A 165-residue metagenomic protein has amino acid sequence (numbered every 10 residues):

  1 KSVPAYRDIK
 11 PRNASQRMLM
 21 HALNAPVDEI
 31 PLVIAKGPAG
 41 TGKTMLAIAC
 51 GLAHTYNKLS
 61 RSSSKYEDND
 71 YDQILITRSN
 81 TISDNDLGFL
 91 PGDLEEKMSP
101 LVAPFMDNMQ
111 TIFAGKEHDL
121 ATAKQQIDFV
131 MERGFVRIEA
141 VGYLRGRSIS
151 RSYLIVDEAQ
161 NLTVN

Functional and structural regions predicted by a protein language model:
D8-D28: N-terminal pre-P-loop "Q-motif" helix
P26-D28, S64-N69, R145-S148, L162: Conserved catalytic network of the ASCE P-loop NTPase/AAA+ motor domain
D28-I34, R151: Pre-Walker A (Motif I) flank of P-loop NTPase domains
I34, T44-D128: Conserved P-loop
K36-P38: P-loop (Walker A) phosphate-binding loop of NTP-binding proteins
T41: ATP-binding Walker
E132-I155, Q160-N165: Conserved RecA-like ASCE ATPase "motif II neighborhood" in helicase/translocase motors
